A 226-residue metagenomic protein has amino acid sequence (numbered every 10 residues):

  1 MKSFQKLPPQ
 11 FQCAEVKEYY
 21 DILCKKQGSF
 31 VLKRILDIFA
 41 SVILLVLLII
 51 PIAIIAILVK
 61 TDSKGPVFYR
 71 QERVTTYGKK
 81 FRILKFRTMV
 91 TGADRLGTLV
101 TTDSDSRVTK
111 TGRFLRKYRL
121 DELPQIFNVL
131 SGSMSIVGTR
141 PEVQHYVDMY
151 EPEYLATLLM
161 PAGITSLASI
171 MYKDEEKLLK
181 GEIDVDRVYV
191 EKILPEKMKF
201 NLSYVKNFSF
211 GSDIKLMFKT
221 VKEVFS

Functional and structural regions predicted by a protein language model:
K2, L159-S226: C-terminal terminal-structure detector
K2-Q5, Q12-A93, Y204-S226: A hydrophobic, helix-centered structural microdomain
Q5, P9-Q12, Y69-R107, A168-L194: Short, glycine-rich, amphipathic interfacial segments at transmembrane boundaries or analogous
F39, D105-K110, E196-N201: Bateman (tandem CBS) regulatory domains
I52, K64-P66, M134-V137, Y154 (+2 more regions): A short hydrophobic/aromatic micro-motif that marks alpha-helical segments and, especially, helix-coil
I55, T98, V137-T139, H145 (+1 more regions): Short, hydrophobic secondary-structure boundary micro-motifs
S63-P66, D103, V129, A162 (+2 more regions): A generic fold-level signal
T102-L167, K215: A short, structured surface patch at a secondary-structure boundary
